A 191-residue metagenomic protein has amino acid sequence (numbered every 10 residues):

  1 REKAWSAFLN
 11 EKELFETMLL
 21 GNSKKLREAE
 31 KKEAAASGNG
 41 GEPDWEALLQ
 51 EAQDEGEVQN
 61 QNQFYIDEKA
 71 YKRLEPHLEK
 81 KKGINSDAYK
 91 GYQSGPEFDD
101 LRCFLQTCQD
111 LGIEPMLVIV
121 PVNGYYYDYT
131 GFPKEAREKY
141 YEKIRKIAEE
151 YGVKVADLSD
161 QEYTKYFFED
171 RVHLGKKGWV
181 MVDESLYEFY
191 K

Functional and structural regions predicted by a protein language model:
R1-Q109: Secreted/periplasmic serine-hydrolase-like ester/acetyl group-modifying domain
K24-R27, A34, V120, Y127 (+2 more regions): A sequence-level detector of short, solvent-exposed, charge-rich linear segments
Y71-P76, G112-M116, V153-A156: Short coil-to-beta-strand
E79-I84, I119-V122, R145: Generic detector of short, locally flexible boundary/turn motifs and exposed helical patches
D100, C108, P115-M116, D183 (+1 more regions): Functionally constrained cores in energy, signaling, and assembly domains
C103, T107-D110, K146-I147, E188: Short basic/hydrophobic patches in alpha-helices and adjacent helix-turn junctions that form amphipathic surface motifs
L105-F132: Active-site segments of SGNH/GDSL-like serine hydrolases that catalyze O-acetyl group transfer/hydrolysis on lipids
Y127-K191: Long, positively charged, glycine-interspersed low-complexity recognition regions
